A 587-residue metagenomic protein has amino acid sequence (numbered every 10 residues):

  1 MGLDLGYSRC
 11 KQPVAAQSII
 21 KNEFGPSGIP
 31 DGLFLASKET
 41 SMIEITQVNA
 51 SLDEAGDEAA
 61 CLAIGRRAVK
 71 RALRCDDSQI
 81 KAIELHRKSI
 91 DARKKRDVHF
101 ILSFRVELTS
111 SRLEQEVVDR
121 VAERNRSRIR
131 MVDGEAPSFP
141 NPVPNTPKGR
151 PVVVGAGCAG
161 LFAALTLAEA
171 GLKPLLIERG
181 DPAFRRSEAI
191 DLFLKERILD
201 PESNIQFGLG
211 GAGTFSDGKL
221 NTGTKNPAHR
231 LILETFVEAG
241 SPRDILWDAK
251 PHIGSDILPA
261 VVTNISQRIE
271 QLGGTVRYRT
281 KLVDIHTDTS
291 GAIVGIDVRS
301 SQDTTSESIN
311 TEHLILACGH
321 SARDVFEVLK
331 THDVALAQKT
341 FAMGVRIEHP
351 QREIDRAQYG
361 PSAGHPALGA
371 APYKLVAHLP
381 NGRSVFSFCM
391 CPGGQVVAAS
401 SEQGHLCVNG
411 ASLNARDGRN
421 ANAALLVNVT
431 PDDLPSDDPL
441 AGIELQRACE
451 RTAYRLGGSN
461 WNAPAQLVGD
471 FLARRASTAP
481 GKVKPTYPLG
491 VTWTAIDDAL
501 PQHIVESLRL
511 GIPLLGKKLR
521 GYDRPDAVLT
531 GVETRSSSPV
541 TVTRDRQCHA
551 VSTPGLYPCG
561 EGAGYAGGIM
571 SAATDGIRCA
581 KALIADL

Functional and structural regions predicted by a protein language model:
D4-Y7: Intrinsic-disorder-associated, low-complexity terminal segments enriched in Asp/Asn/His/Tyr and depleted of Lys/Arg
S18-I19, G28, M42, G295: Generic short N-terminal amphipathic or hydrophobic helices
E23-D31: Intrinsically disordered, low-complexity segments enriched in serine/proline and basic residues
D31-S41: Short, Lys/Arg-enriched N-terminal segments with co-localized hydrophobic residues within the first ~10-30 amino acids
S41-V98, V106-A239, R243-L587: Residues forming the flavin
